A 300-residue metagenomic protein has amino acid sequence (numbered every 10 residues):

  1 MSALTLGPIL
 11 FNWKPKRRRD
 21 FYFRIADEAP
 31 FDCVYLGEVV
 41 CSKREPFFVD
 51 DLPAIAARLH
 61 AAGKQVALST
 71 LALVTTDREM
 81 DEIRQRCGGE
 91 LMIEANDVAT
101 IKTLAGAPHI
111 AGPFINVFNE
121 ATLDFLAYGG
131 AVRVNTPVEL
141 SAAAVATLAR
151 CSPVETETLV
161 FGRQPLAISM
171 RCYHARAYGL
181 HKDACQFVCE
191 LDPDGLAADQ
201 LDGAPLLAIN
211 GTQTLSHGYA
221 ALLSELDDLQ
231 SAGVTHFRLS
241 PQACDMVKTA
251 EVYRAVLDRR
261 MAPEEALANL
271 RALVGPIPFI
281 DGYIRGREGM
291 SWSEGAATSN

Functional and structural regions predicted by a protein language model:
M1-V117, N135-T136, A142-N300: Active-site pocket-lining/capping segments in soluble small-molecule metabolic enzymes
F118-T122: Short, glycine/polar-rich helix-capping loops at beta-to-alpha or helix-loop-helix junctions that flank or form
A131: Residues lining hydrophobic/aromatic ligand-binding pockets adjacent to catalytic sites
